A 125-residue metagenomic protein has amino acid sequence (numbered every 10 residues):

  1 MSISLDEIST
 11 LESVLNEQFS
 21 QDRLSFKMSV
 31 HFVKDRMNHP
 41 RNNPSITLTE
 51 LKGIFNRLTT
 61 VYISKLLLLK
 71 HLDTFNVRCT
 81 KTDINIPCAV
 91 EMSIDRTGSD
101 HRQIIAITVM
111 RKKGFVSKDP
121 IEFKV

Functional and structural regions predicted by a protein language model:
M1-V125: Ribonuclease/tRNase effector modules and their secretory precursors
